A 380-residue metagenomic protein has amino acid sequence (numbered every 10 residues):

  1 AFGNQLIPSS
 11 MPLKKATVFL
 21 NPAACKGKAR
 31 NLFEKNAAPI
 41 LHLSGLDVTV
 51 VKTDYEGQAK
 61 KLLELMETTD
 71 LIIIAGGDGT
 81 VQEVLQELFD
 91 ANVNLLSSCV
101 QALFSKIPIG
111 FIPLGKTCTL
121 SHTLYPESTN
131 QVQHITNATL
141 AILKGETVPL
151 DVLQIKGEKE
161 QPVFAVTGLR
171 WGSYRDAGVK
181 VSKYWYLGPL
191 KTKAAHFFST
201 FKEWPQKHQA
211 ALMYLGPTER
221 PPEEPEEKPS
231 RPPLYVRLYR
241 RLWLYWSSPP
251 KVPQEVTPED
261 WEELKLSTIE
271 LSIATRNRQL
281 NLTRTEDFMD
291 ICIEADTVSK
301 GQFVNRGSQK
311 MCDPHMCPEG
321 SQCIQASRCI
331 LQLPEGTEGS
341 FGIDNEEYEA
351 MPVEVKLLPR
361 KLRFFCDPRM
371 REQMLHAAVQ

Functional and structural regions predicted by a protein language model:
A1-A75, T80-I109, K116-Q380: Long C-terminal subdomains/extensions of small-metabolite kinases
